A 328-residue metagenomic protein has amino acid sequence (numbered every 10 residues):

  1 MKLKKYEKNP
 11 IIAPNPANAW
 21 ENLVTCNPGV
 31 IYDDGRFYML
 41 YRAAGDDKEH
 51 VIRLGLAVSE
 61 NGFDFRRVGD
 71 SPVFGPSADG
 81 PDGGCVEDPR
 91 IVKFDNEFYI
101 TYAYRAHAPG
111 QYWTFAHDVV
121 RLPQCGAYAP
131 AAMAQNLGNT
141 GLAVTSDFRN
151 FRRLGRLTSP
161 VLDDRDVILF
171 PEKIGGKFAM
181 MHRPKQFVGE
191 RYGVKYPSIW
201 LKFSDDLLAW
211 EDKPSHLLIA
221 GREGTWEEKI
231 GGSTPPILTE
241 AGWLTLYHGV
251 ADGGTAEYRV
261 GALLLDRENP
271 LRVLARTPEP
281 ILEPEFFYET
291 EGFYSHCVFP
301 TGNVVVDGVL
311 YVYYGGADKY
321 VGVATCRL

Functional and structural regions predicted by a protein language model:
M1-L23, N27, I31-G84, K93-I168 (+4 more regions): Beta-rich carbohydrate-recognition and catalytic domains
P89, I168-P171, S233-P235, P300-V305: Beta-rich, blade/repeat-based domains predominating in secreted/periplasmic proteins but also intracellular
